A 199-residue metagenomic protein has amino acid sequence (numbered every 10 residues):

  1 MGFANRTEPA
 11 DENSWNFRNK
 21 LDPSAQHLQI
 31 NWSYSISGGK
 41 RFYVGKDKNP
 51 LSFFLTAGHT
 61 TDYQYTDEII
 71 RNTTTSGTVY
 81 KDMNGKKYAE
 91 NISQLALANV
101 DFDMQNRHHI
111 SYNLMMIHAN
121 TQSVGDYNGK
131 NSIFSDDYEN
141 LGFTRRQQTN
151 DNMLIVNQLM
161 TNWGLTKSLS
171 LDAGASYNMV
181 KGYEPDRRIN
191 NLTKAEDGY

Functional and structural regions predicted by a protein language model:
M1-P9: Low-complexity, serine/threonine/proline-enriched polar segments
G2-F3, M104, K181-P185: Short N-terminal helix-initiation segments at or just after the protein's N-terminus
P9-A10, S33: Polar, low-hydrophobicity, Gly/Ser/Thr/Asn/Asp-enriched low-complexity stretches outside signal peptides
A10-N19, N72-D82, N131-F143, A195-Y199: Flexible, solvent-exposed coil segments and beta strand-coil junctions, predominantly the extracellular/periplasmic
F17-D126, N152-N157, L165: Transmembrane beta-barrel wall of Gram-negative outer-membrane proteins
Q122-Y199: Replace "related TpsB outer-membrane translocases also match" with "some related outer-membrane beta-barrels such as
